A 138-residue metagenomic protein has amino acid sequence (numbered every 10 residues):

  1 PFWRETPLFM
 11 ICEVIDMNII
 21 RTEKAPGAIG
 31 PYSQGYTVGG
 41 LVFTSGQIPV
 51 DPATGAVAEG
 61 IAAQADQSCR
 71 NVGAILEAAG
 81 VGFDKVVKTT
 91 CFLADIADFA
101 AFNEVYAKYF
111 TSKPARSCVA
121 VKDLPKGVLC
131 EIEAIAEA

Functional and structural regions predicted by a protein language model:
P1-D16: Short, Lys/Arg-enriched N-terminal segments with co-localized hydrophobic residues within the first ~10-30 amino acids
D16-A138: Short, polar/acidic, helix-capping and beta-turn segments at strand->helix junctions that line the mouths
